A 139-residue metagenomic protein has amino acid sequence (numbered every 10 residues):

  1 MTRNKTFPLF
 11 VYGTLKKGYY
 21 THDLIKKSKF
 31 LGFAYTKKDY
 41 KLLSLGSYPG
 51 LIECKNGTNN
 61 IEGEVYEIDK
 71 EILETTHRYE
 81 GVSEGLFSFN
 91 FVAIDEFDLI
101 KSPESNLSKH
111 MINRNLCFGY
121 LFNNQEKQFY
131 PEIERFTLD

Functional and structural regions predicted by a protein language model:
T2-D139: Glycine-aromatic micro-motifs
